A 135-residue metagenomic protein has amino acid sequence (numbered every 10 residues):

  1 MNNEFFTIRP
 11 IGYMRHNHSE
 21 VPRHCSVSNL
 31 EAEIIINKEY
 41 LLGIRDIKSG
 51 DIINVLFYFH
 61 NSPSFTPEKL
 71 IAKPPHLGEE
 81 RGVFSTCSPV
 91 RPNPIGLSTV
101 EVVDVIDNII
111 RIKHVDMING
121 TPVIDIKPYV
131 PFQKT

Functional and structural regions predicted by a protein language model:
M1-T135: Glycine-rich, low-complexity intrinsically disordered segments
